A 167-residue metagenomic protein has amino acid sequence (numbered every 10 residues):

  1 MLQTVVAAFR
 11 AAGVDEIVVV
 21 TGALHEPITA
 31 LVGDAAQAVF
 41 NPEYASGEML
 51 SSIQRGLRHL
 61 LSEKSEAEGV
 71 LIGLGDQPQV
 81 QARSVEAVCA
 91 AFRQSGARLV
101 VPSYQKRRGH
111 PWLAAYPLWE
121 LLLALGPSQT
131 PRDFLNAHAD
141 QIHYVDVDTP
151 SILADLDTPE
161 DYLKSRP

Functional and structural regions predicted by a protein language model:
M1-R108, L121, D140-V147: Nucleotide and nucleotide-moiety/phosphate-recognizing core
H110-A114, A154-L156: Short glycine- and hydrophobic/aromatic-rich loop-to-beta-strand nucleating segment in the catalytic cores
A115, L121-L122: Flexible, glycine/proline-enriched loop segments at strand-loop-helix junctions that form or flank small-ligand binding
L123-P167: Conserved alpha/beta core of the MobA/IspD/sugar-nucleotide pyrophosphorylase nucleotidyltransferase superfamily
